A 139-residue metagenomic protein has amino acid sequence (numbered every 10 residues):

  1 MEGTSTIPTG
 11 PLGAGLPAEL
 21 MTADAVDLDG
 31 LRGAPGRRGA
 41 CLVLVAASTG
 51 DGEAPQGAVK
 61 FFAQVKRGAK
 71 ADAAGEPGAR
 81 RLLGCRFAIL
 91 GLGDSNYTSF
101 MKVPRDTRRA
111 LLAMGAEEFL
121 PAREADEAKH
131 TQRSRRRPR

Functional and structural regions predicted by a protein language model:
E2, T6-A14, G36-C41, V45-R139: FMN-binding flavodoxin-like domain, especially the glycine-rich phosphate-binding loop
L12-A34: A short, well-structured beta->alpha microelement
